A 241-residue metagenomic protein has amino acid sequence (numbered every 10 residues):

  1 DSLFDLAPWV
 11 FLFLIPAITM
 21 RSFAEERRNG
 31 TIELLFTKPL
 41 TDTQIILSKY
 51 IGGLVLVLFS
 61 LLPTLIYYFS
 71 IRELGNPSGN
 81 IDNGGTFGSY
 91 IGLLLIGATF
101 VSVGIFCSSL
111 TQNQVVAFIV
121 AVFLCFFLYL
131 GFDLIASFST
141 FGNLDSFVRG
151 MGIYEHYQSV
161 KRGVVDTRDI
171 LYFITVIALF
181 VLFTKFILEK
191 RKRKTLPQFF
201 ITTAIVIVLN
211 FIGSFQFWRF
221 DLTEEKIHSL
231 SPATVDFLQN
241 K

Functional and structural regions predicted by a protein language model:
D1, A117-I187: Terminal transmembrane helical anchor/hairpin motif
L3-E25: Long, hydrophobic alpha-helical segments
D5, V10, S48, G52-Q112: Secretory targeting signals
I15-T19, Y67, V103, F183-T184 (+1 more regions): Hydrophobic/aromatic residues in alpha-helical transmembrane segments
I18-F36, Y50: Transmembrane helix boundary and interhelical loop/hinge segments in multi-pass membrane proteins
R193-Q216: Internal/C-terminal transmembrane anchor helices
V208-K241: Juxtamembrane extramembrane loops of integral membrane proteins
